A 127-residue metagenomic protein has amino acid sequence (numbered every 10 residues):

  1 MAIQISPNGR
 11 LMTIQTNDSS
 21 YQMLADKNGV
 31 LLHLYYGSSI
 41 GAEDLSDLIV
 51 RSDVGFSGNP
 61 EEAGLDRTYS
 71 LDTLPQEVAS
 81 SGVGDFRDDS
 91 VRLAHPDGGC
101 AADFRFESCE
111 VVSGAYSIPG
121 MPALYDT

Functional and structural regions predicted by a protein language model:
M1-T127: N-terminal accessory beta-strand-rich subdomains and adjacent acidic, glycine-rich linkers that precede catalytic cores
